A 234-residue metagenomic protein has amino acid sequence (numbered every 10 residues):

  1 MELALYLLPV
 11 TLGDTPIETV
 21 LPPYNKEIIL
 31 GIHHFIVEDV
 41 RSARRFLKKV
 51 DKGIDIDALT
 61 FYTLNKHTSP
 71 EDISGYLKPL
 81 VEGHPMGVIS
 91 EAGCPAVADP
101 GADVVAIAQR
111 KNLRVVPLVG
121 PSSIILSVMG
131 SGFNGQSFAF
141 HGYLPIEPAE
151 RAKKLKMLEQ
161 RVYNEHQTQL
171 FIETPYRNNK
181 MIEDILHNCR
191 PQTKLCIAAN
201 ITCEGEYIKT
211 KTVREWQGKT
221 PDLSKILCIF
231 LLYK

Functional and structural regions predicted by a protein language model:
M1-L64: Glycine-rich, flexible N-terminal cofactor/catalytic loop recognition
E2-Y6, H84-P85, Y163-K234: A contiguous loop/helix-start segment that scaffolds small-molecule binding in enzyme catalytic cores
Y6, D103-R161: Class I SAM-dependent methyltransferase SAM-binding "motif I" and its flanking Rossmann-like core
L12-D14, E91-P95, P175-Y176: Short glycine-rich anion-binding loops that position phosphate/pyrophosphate groups of nucleotides and phosphorylated
I29-F35, N112-V116, T168-Q169: Short active-site oxyanion
I36-V37, G87-G93, T168-E173: Acidic beta-strand-to-loop metal/phosphate-binding motif
Y62-S69, L144-P148: Conserved helicase motor
N65, I73-V115: Glycine/small-residue-rich loop that forms an oxyanion/phosphate-binding "nest" at active or ligand-binding sites
